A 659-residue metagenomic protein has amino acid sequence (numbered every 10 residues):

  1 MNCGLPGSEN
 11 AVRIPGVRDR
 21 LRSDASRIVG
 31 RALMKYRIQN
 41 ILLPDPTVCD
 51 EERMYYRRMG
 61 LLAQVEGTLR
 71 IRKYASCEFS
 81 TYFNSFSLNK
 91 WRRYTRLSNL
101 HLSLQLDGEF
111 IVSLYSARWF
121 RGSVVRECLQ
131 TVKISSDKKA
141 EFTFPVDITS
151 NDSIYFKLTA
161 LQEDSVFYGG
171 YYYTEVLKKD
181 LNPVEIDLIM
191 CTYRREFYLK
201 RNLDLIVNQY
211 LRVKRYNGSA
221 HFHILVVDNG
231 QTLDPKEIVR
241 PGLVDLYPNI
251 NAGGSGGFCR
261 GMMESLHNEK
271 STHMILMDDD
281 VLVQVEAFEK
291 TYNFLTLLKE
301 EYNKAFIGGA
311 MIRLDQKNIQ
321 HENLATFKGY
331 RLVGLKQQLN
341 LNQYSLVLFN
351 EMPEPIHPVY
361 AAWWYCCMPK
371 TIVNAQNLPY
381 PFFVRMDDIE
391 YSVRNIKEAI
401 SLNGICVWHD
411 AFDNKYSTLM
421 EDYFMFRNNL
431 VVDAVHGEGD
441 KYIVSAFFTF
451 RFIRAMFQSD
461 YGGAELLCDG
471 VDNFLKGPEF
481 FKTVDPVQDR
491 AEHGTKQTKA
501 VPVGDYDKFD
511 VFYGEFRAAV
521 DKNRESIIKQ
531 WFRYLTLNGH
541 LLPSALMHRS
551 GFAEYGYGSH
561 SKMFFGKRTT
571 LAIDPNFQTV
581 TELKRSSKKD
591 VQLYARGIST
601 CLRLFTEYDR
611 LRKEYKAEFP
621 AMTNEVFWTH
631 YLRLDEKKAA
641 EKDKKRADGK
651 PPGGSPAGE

Functional and structural regions predicted by a protein language model:
G16, L21, A25-T149, S153 (+1 more regions): Terminal low-complexity segments of carbohydrate-biosynthetic enzymes
F83-T95, A117-G122, A140-K200, D204: N-proximal low-complexity "stem/linker" segments adjacent to membrane-targeting elements
V207-Y247: Acidic donor-binding segment of Leloir-type glycosyltransferases
C259-H273: Active-site nucleotide-sugar/metal-binding loop of Leloir-type enzymes
K270-L282: Short beta-strand-to-loop acidic/aromatic patch adjacent to the donor-nucleotide binding site
A287-V333: Conserved donor NDP-sugar-binding/catalytic core segment of glycosyltransferases
Q338-C366, Y416: A recurrent flexible, glycine/aromatic-enriched loop bordering the glycosyltransferase active site that acts as
W363-Y365, A375-Y391, A399-V407, S417-E421: Donor nucleotide-sugar recognition loop
